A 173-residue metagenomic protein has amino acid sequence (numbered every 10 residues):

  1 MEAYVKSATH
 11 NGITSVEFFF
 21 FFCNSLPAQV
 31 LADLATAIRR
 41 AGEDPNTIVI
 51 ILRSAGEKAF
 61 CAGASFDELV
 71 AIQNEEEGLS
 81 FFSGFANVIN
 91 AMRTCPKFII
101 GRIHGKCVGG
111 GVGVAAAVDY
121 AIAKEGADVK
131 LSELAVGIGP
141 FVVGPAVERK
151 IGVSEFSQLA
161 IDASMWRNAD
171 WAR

Functional and structural regions predicted by a protein language model:
M1-R53, N90: Conserved CoA-thioester-binding segment of acyl-CoA-metabolizing enzymes
V16, D33-L34, L52, S65 (+3 more regions): Terminal peptide-recognition signature
V30-L34, F81-G84, V114: Hydrophobic alpha-helical membrane-association signature
L31, F66, F85, G144 (+1 more regions): A general structural signal for well-ordered alpha-helical segments in protein cores
A37, G84-P96: Catalytic-core regions built around general acid/base machinery
S54-V88, C107: Glycine- (often His-adjacent) and acidic-residue-rich active-site loop that binds/positions the CoA thioester
A91-R173: Crotonase-fold acyl-CoA enzyme core
